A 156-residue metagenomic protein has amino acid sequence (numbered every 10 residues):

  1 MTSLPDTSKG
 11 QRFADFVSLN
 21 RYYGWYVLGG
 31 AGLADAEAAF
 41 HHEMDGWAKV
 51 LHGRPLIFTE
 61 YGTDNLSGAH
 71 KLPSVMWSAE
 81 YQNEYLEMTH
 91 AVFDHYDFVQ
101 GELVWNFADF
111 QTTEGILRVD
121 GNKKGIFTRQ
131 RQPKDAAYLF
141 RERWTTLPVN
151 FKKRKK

Functional and structural regions predicted by a protein language model:
M1-K156: Substrate-binding clefts and catalytic carboxylate motifs of secreted carbohydrate-active enzymes
